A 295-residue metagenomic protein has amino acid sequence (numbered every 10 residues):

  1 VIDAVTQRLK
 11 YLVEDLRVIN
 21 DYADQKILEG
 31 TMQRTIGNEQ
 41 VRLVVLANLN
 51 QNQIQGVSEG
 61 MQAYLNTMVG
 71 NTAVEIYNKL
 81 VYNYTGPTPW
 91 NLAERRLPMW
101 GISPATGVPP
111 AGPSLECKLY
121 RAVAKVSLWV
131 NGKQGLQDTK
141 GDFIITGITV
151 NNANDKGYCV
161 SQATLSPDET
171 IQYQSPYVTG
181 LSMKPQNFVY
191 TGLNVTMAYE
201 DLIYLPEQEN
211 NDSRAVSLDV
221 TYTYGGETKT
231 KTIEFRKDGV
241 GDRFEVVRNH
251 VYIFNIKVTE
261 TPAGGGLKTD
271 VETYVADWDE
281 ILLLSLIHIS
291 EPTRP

Functional and structural regions predicted by a protein language model:
V1-L65, V108-P110, K125-W129, K133-H250: Tryptophan-paired
V5, I76-A122, S127-V130, Q134-D138: Structured, solvent-exposed acidic/aromatic patches
L49-L97: Short helix/strand-capping turn motifs
P89, E94-I102, E116, N187 (+3 more regions): Well-ordered beta-strand positions in beta-sheet-rich domains
F244-G266: Short, surface-exposed secondary-structure junctions/capping segments
D279-E280, L284: C-terminal functional modules
S285-P295: Residue-level detector of conserved catalytic or cofactor/ligand-binding positions in enzyme active sites
